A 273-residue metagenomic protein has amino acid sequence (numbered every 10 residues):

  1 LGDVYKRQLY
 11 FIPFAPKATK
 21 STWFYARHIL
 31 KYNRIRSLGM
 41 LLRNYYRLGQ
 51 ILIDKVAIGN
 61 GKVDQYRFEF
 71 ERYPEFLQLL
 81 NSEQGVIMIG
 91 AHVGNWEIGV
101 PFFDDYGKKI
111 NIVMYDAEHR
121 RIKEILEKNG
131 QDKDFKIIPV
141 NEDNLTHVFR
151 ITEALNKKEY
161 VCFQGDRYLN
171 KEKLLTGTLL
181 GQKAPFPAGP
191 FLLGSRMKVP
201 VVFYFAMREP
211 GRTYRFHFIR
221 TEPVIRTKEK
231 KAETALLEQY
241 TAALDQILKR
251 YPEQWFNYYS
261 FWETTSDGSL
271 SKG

Functional and structural regions predicted by a protein language model:
L1-Y5: Short, small-residue-biased leader/transition segments that mark boundaries at the very start of proteins
A18-Q65: Negatively charged linear elements and acidic catalytic determinants
S21-Y25, R36-R43, R47, K128 (+4 more regions): A non-catalytic, amphipathic alpha-helix used as a structural packing/dimerization or gating element in enzyme scaffolds
I58-V86, G94: A short, well-structured juxtamembrane/interface segment
K62-F68, K136-E142, L180-G181, R226: Short, flexible loop segments at the rims of nucleotide/cofactor-binding pockets, characterized by
Y66-F70, V93, H119, N141-L145 (+2 more regions): A conditional alpha-helix N-cap/helix-loop micro-motif detector
S82-E142, K157, Y168-K173: Catalytic core of membrane glycerolipid acyltransferases/transacylases, capturing the structured, soluble-facing
D105, D132-K133, L145-G273: Non-catalytic C-terminal accessory region of glycerolipid acyltransferases and related lyso-lipid remodeling enzymes
